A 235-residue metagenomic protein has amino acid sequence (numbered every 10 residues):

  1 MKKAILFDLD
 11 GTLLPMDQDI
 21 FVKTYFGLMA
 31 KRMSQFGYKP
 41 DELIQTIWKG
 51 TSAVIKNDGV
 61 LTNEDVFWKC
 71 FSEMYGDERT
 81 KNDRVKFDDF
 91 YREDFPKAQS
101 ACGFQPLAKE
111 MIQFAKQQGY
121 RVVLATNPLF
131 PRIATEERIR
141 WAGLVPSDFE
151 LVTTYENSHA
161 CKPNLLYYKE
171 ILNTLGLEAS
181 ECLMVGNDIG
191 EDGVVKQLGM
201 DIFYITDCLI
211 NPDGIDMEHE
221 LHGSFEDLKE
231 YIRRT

Functional and structural regions predicted by a protein language model:
M1-I5, K109, Q113, N127-F130 (+1 more regions): Asp-based, Mg2+/Mn2+-dependent phosphohydrolase catalytic module
M1-T46: Active-site neighborhood of HAD-like aspartate-dependent phosphohydrolases
T12-Q18, A53-K56, R121-V123: A ubiquitous short alpha-helical element
D17-I20, D58-G59, D216: Short, solvent-exposed loop/turn segments at secondary-structure boundaries
V22-A30, I47-S52, W68, F87-F95 (+1 more regions): Hydrophobic alpha-helical core bundles mediating ligand binding, dimerization, or RNAP-core interactions
Q45-R92: A metal-dependent, Asp-based hydrolase signature
T62-D65, V85, R92-V123: Short, acidic loop-to-helix structural element flanking the phosphoryl-transfer center in phosphate-processing enzymes
A98-C102, P131, H159: Short, flexible loop segments at the rims of nucleotide/cofactor-binding pockets, characterized by
